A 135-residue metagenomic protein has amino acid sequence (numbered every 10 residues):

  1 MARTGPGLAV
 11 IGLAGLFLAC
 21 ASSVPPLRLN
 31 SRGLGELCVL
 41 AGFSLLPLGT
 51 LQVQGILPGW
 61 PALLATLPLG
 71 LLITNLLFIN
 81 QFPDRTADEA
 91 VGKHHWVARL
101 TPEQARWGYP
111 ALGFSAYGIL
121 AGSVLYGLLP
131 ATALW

Functional and structural regions predicted by a protein language model:
M1-L57: Intramembrane alpha-helical segments
M1-V24, P110-W135: Transmembrane helix-loop-helix
G5, V24-S31, G55-I56, F78 (+3 more regions): Transmembrane helix-loop junctions in multipass membrane proteins, especially transporters and channels
G7-I11, G35-V39, W60-P68, G108-L112 (+1 more regions): Alpha-helical transmembrane segments of integral membrane proteins
L18-G42, R85-A111: Interhelical loop and helix-boundary elements at the membrane-water interface of polytopic inner-membrane proteins
L37-R85: Functional transmembrane core segments of multi-pass inner-membrane proteins
T74-F78, F82, W107, A111-F114 (+1 more regions): Hydrophobic alpha-helical segments of membrane proteins
N80, V97, S123-V124: Helix-capping/transition residues at the boundaries of transmembrane alpha-helices and the short helical linkers
